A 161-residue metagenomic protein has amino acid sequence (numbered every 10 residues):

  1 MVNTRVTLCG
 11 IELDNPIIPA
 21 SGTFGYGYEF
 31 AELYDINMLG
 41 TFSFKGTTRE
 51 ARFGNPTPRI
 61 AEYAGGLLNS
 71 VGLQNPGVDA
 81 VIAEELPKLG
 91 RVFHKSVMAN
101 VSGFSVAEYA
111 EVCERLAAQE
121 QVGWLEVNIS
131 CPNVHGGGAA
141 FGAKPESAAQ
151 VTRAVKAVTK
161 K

Functional and structural regions predicted by a protein language model:
M1-K161: Flavin-dependent oxidoreductase catalytic cores
